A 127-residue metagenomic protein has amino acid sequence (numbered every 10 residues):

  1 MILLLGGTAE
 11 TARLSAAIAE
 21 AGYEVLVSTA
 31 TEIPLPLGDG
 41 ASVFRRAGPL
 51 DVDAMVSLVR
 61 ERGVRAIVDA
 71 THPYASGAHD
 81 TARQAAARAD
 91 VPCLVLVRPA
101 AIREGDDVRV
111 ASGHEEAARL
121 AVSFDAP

Functional and structural regions predicted by a protein language model:
M1-I2: Extreme N-terminal starter segment of soluble prokaryotic enzymes
G6-S42: N-terminal glycine-rich anion-binding loop in soluble enzyme alpha/beta folds
G7-E10, P49-D51, H72-A75: Short beta->alpha connector loops
R13-L14, P36, A54, G77 (+1 more regions): Phosphate- and divalent-cation-binding pockets in alpha/beta enzyme and binding domains that engage nucleotide-derived
E24, D90-P92, P127: Proline-centered loop/turn at the N-terminus of a beta-strand
A41-R60: Glycine-rich, highly charged phosphate/nucleotide-binding loops
V56-L120: Glycine/small-residue-rich loop that forms an oxyanion/phosphate-binding "nest" at active or ligand-binding sites
A121-P127: Conserved anion/nucleotide-ligand pocket segment
